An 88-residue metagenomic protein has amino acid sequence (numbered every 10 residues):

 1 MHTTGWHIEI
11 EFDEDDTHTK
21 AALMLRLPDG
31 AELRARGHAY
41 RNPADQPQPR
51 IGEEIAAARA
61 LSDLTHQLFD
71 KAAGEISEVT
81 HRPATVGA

Functional and structural regions predicted by a protein language model:
M1-K20, R36, D45, F69-A88: C-terminal binding/interaction regions
M1-T3, M24, G30-A31, N42 (+2 more regions): Residue-level signal for the start and early helices of compact helical domains
T4-H7, L25, R34, I51-I55: Aromatic-residue detector
G5, H38-N42, Q46, E54 (+1 more regions): Generic, low-specificity signal for short hydrophobic/alpha-helical stretches with a mild N-terminal bias, encompassing
T19-P49: A short, structured beta-strand/loop element
R50-H66: Short, well-ordered alpha-helical segments
